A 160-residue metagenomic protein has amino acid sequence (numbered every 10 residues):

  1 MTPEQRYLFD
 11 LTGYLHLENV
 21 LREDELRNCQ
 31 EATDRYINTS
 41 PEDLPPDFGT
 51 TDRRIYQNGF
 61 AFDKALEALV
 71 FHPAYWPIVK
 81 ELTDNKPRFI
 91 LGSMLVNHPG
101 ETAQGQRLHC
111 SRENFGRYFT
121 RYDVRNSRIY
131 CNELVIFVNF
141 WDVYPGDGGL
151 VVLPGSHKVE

Functional and structural regions predicted by a protein language model:
M1-T12, E18-N126: Non-heme Fe(II)-dependent double-stranded beta-helix
H16-L17, V138: Short hydrophobic-aromatic micro-motifs
A103-E160: Catalytic core of non-heme Fe(II) oxygenases with the double-stranded beta-helix
